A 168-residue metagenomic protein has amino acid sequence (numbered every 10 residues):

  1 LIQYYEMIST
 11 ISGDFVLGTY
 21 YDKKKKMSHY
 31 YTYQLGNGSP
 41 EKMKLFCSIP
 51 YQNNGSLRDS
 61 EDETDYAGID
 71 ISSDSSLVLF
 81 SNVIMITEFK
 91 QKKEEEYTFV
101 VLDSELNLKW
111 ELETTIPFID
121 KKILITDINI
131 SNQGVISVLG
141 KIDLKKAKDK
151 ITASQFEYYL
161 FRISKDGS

Functional and structural regions predicted by a protein language model:
L1, G38-D59, N107-F118, G167-S168: Aromatic (tryptophan-biased) beta-strands that constitute blades/sheets of beta-rich domains
I2-Y4, K26-H29, T64, E94-E96 (+2 more regions): Short, surface-exposed coil-to-beta transition loops
Y5-S12, R58-L77, T126-V135: Structural signature of eukaryotic scaffold interfaces centered on beta-propeller domains
S9-K23, S75-Q91, G134-K146: Short beta-strand elements that form the blades of beta-propeller/WD-repeat-like and other beta-sheet-rich scaffold
K23-G68, M85, E96: Asp-box/WD-like beta-propeller blade repeats and closely related beta-sheet repeat scaffolds
S28-G38, E94-N107, A153-G167: Beta-propeller blade signature
I69-D70, S75-K93, Y97-K109, T115-I125: A conserved hydrophobic secondary-structure block that centers on an alpha-helix together with its immediately flanking
E113-T115, I119-K121, T126-S168: Acidic, serine/threonine- and glycine-rich low-complexity intrinsically disordered segments that serve as flexible
